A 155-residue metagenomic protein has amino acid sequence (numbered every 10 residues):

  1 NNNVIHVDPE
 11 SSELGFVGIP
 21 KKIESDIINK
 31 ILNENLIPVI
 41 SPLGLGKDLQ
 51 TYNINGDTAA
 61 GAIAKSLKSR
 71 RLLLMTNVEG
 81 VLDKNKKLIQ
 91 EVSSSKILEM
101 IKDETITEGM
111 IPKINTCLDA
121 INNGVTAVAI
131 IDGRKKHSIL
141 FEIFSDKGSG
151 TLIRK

Functional and structural regions predicted by a protein language model:
N1-R134, K147: Nucleotide/pyrophosphate-binding catalytic subdomain
I89-V92, F141-K155: Conserved, well-ordered active-site substructure
